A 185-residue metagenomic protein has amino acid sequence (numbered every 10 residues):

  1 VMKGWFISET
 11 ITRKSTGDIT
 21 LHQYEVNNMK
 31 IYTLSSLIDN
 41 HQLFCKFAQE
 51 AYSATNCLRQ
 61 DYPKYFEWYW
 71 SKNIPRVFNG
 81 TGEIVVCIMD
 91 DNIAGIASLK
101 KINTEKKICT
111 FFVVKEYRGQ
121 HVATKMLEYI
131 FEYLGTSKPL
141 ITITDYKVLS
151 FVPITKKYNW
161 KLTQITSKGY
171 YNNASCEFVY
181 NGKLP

Functional and structural regions predicted by a protein language model:
D18-K46: Conserved N-terminal entry element of GNAT/NAT acetyltransferase domains
C45-Y65: Helix-loop element at the rim of GNAT/NAT acetyltransferase active sites that forms part of the acceptor-substrate
R59-I84: Active-site rim helix/loop that mediates acceptor-substrate recognition in acyltransferases
V86, N92-K100, K107-F112: Conserved beta-strand in the GNAT
V113, G119-E132: Conserved acetyl-CoA-binding loop-helix of GNAT-fold acetyltransferases
L134-D145: Conserved GNAT acetyl-CoA-binding A-motif
Y146-I165: Conserved active-site alpha-helix within GNAT-family acetyltransferase domains
K168-P185: C-terminal "cap" of GNAT-fold acetyltransferases
